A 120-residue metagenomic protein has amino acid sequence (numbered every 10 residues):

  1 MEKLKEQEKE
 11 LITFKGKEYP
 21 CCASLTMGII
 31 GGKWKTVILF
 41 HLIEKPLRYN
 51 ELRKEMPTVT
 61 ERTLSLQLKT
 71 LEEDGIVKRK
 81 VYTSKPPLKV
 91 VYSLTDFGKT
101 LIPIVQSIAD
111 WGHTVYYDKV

Functional and structural regions predicted by a protein language model:
M1-I12: Long, low-complexity, charged/polar intrinsically disordered regions in eukaryotic proteins
F14, E18-T63, Y82-S84, K89-V91: N-terminal helix-turn-helix DNA-binding core of bacterial DNA-binding proteins
L64, L68-L71: Basic amphipathic alpha-helical segments that dock to polyanions
S84-Q106: Basic, amphipathic "hinge/linker" alpha-helix immediately C-terminal to the N-terminal HTH DNA-binding motif
T100-D118: Short, solvent-exposed amphipathic helices
